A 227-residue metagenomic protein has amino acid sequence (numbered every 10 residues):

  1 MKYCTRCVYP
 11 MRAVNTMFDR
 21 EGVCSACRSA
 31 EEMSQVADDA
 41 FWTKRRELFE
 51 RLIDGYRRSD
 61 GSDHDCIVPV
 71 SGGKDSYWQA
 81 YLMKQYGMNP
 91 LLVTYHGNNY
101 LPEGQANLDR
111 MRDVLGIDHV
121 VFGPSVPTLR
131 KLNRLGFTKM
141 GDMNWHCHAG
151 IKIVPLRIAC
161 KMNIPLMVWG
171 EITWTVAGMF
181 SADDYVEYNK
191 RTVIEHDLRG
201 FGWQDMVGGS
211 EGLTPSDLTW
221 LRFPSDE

Functional and structural regions predicted by a protein language model:
M1-C66, L82-E227: Nucleotide-activated chemistry modules centered on ATP-dependent adenylation/adenylyltransferase
C66-D75: Short, glycine-rich nucleotide/cofactor-binding loops
W78-Q79: Hydrophobic positions on the alpha1 helix immediately C-terminal to the Walker A/P-loop
